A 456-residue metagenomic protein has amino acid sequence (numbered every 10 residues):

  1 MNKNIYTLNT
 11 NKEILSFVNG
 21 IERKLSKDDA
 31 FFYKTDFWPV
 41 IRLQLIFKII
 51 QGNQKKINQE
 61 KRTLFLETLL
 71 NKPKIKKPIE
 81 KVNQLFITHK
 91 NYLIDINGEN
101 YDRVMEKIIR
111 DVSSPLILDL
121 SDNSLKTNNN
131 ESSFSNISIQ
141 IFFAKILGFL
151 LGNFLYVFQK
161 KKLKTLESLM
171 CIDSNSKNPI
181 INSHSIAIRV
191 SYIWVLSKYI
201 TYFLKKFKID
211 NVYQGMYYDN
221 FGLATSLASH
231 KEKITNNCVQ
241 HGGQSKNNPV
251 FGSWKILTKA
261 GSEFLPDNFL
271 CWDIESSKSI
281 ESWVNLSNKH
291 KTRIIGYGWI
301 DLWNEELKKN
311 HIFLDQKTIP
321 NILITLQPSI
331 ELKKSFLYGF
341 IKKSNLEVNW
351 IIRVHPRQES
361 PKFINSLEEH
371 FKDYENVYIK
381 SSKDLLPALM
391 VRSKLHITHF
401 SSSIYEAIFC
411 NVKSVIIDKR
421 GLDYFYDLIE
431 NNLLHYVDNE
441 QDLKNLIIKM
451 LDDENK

Functional and structural regions predicted by a protein language model:
M1-K456: Catalytic-core helical/loop segments in enzymes performing group transfer/polymerization on anionic/lipid-linked
